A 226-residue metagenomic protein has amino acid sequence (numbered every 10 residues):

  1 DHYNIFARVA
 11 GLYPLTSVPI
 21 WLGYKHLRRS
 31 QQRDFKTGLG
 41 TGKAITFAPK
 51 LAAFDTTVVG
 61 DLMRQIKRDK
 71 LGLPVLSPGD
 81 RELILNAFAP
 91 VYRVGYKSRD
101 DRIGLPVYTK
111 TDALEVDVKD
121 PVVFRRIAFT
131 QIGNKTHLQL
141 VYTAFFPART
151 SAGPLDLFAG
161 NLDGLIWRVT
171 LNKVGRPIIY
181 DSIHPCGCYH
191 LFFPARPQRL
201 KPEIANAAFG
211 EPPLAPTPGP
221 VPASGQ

Functional and structural regions predicted by a protein language model:
D1-D163, S182-Q226: A domain-level signal for the mature, folded cores of soluble proteins
D156-R176: A short, surface-exposed beta-strand/turn
P177-D181: Acidic/polar loop patches that form or flank catalytic/metal-binding clefts of enzymes that bind anionic ligands
